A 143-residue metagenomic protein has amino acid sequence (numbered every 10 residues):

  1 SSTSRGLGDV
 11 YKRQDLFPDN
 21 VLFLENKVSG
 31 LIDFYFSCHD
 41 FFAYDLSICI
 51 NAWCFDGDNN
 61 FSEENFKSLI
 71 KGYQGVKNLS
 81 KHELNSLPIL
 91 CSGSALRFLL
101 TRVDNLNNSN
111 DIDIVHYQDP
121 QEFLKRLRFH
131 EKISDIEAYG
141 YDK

Functional and structural regions predicted by a protein language model:
S1-Y11: Single conserved hydrophobic/aromatic residue that forms the stacking wall/gate of nucleotide- or nucleobase-binding
K12-R13, P18: Catalytic-loop of the protein kinase fold
E25-V28: Active-site beta-strand-loop-beta-strand hairpin of nuclease catalytic cores that positions key catalytic residues
D33-F36: Activation of the activation-loop gatekeeper triad in protein kinase-fold domains
A43-K77, S94-N110: Active-site activation/catalytic loop segments of kinase-like enzymes and analogous catalytic loops in related
L79-C91: All-alpha amphipathic helical-bundle segments outside canonical DNA-binding/catalytic cores that form hydrophobic
F98-K143: ATP/Mg2+ or Mg2+-diphosphate-binding catalytic cores that bind nucleotide phosphates or diphosphates via glycine-rich
